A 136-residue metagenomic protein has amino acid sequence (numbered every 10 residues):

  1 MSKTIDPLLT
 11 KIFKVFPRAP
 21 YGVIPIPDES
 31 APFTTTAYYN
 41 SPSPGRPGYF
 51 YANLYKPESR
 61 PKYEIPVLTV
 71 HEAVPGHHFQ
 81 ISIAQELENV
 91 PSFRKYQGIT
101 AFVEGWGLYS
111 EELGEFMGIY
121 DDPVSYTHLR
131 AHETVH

Functional and structural regions predicted by a protein language model:
M1-R46: Contiguous, non-catalytic segments that form substrate-binding/exosite surfaces or channel walls
S2, D6, K62, G76 (+2 more regions): Extracytoplasmic/secreted envelope proteins and their assembly/folding machinery, especially bacterial periplasmic
T10-P17, Q85-V90, F116-D122: Secondary-structure transition/capping motifs at alpha-helix termini and the adjoining loop/turn into the next element
L54-L68: Short pre-active-site segment immediately N-terminal to the catalytic Zn-binding motif
P75-L87: Catalytic Zn2+-binding segment of zinc metalloproteases
I81-S82, F93-D122: Post-HExxH zinc-binding segment in Zn-dependent metallohydrolases
H128-H136: Single conserved hydrophobic/aromatic residue that forms the stacking wall/gate of nucleotide- or nucleobase-binding
